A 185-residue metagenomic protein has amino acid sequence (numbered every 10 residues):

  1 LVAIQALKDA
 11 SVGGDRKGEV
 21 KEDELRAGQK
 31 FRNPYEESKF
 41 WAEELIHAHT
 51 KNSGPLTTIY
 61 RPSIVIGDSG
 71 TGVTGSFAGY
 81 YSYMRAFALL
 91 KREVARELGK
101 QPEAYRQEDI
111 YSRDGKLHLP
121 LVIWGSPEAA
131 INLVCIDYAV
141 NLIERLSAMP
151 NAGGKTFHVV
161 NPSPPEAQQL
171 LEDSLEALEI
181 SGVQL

Functional and structural regions predicted by a protein language model:
L1, E22-R32, I64-V65, P120-N132 (+1 more regions): Glycine- and acidic
L1-P34, K51-N52, T57-T58, T71: Conserved Rossmann-fold NAD(P)-dependent oxidoreductase catalytic core, especially the SDR/UDP-sugar
A6-L7, T58-R61, T156-V160: A structural signal for short, well-ordered beta-strand segments and their strand-loop junctions that often border
S11-V12, I64-V65, S163-P165: Short, solvent-exposed loop/turn segments at secondary-structure junctions
G18-E19, A48-I59, S63-N132, I136-N141 (+2 more regions): NAD(P)-dependent short-chain dehydrogenase/reductase
Y35, K39: Active-site YXXXK catalytic motif of short-chain dehydrogenase/reductase
F40-H47: Conserved active-site helix of classical SDR/Rossmann-fold NAD(P)-dependent CH-OH oxidoreductases
L133, N141-L185: Mid/C-terminal beta-alpha module of Rossmann-like enzyme folds, strongest in SDR-family dehydrogenases/epimerases
